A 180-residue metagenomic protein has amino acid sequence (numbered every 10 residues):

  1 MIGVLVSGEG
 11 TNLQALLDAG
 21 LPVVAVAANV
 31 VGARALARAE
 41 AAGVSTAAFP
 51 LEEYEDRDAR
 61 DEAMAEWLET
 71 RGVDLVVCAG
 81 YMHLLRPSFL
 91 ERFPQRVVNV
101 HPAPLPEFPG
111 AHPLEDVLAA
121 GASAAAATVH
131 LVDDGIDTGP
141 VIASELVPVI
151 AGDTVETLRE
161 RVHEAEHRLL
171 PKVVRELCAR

Functional and structural regions predicted by a protein language model:
M1-R38: N-terminal Rossmann-like dinucleotide-binding module
A19-L21, A79-R180: Donor/substrate-binding cores of folate-linked one-carbon enzymes
V24, D74, Q95: Conserved acidic residues
A28-N29, E52-E53, R57, R71-P87: N-terminal glycine-rich "phosphate-gripper" loop used for MgATP/nucleotide binding and carboxylate activation
A35-E55: Conserved nucleotide-sugar phosphate-binding/catalytic loop shared by glycosyltransferases and other
S45, D74, S123: Residue-level detector of anion-binding/catalytic polar loops
E62-T70: Short, well-structured alpha-helical segments in soluble
